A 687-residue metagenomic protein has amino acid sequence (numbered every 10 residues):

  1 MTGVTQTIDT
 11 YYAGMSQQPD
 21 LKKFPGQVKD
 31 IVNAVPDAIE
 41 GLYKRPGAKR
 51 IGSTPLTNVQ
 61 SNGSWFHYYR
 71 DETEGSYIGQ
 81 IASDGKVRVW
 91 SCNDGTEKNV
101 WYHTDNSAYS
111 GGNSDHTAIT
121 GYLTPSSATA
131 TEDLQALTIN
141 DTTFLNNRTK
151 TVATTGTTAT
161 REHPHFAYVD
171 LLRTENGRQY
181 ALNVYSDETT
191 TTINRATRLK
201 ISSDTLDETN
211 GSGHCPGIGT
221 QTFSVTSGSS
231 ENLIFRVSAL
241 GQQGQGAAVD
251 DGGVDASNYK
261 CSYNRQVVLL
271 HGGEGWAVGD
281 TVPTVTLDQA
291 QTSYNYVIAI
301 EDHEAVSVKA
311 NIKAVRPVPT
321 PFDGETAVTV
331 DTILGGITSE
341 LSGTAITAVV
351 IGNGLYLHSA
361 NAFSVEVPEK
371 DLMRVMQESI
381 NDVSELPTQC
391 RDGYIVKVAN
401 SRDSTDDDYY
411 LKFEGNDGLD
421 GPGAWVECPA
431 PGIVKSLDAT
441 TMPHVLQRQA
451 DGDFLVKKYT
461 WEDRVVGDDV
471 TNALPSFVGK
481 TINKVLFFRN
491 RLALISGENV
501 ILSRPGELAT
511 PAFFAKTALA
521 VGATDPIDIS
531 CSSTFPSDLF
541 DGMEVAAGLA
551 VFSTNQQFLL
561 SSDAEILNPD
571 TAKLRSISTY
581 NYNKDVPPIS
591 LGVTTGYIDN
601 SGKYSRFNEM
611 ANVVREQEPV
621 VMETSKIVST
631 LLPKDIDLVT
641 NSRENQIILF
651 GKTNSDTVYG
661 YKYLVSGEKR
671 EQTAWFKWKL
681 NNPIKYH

Functional and structural regions predicted by a protein language model:
M1-G95, V383-K484, F488-D538, G602-E618: N-terminal beta-propeller domains
M1-H214, V306-D406, G415-G418, G542 (+1 more regions): Extended assembly-interface regions of large multimeric machines
K49-T57, D115-P125, V470-P475, D525-C531 (+3 more regions): A short beta-strand motif characteristic of beta-propeller blades
Y69-E74, I139, F487-R489, M543-A546 (+2 more regions): Residue-level detector of Asp-centered blade-edge/turn motifs that repeat once per structural unit in beta-propeller
I81-A82, S91, N140, N147-T149 (+8 more regions): Glycine-rich, histidine-containing beta strand-loop boundary motifs that form or position
R88-W90, F144, N183, L411 (+4 more regions): Conserved hydrophobic/aromatic positions in well-ordered beta-strands
A196-R316: Conserved, function-critical positions that sit in or immediately flank catalytic and ligand-binding motifs
N499, S530-H687: Beta-sheet-dominated scaffold domains
